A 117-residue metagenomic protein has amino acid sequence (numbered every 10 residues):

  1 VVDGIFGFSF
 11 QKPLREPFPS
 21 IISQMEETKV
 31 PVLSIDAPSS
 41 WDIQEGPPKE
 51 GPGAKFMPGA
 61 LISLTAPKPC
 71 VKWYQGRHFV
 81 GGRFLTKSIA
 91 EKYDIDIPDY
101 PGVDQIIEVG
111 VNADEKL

Functional and structural regions predicted by a protein language model:
V1-L117: YjeF_N-associated NAD(P)HX repair module
